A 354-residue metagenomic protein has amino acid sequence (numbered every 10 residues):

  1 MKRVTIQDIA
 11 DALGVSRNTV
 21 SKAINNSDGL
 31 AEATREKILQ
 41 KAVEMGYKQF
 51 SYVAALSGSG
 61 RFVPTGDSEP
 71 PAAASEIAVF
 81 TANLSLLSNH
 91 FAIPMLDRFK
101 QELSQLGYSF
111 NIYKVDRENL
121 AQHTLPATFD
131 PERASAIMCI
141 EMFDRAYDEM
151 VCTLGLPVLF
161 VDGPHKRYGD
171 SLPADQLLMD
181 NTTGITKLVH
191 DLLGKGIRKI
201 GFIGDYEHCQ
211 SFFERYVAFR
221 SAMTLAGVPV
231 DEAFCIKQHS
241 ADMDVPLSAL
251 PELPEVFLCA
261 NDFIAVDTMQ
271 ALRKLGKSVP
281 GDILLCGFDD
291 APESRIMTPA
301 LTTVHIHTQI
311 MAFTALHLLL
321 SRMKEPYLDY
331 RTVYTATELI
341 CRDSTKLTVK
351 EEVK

Functional and structural regions predicted by a protein language model:
M1, T65-H190, P246-E252, F263: Alpha-helical recognition/docking segments in bacterial nutrient-uptake and carbohydrate-utilization systems
M1-T65: N-terminal helix-turn-helix DNA-binding module of bacterial transcription factors
H90-Q105, G184-K187, Q210-P229, D267 (+2 more regions): Short, solvent-exposed amphipathic alpha-helices that sit in or adjacent to ligand/effector-binding or catalytic
L103-V115, R220-M243: Short beta-strand elements in bilobed, periplasmic/extracellular small-molecule ligand-binding domains
D175-F202, S240-P246, A265, I306-K324: Hydrophobic alpha-helical segments within soluble ligand-binding/sensing domains
T186-V228, R331-T345: An alpha-beta-alpha
R198-K199, V230-F234, S278-L284: Short acidic capping loops at alpha-helix termini that bridge into adjacent secondary structure
D244-K354: Flexible loop/turn connectors
